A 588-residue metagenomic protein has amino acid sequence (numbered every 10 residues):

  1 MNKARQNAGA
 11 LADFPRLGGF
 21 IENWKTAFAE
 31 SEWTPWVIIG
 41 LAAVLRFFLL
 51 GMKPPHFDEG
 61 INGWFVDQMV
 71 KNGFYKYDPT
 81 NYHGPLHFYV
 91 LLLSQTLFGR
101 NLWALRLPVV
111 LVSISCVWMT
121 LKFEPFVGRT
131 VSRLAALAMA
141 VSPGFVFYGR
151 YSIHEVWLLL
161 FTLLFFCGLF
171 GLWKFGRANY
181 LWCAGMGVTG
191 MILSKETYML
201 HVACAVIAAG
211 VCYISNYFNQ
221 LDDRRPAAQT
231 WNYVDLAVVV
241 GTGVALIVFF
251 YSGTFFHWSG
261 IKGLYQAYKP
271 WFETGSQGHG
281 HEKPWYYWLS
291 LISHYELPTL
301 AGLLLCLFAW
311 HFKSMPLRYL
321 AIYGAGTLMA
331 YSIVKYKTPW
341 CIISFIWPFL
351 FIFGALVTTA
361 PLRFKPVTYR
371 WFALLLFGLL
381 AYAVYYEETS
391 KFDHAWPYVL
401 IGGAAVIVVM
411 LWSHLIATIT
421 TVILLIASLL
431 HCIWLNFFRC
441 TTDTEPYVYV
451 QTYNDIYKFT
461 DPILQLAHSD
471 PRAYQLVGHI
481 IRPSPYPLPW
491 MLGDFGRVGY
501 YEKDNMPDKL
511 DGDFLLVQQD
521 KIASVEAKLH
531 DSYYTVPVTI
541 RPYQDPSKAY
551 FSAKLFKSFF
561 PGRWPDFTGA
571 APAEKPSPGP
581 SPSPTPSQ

Functional and structural regions predicted by a protein language model:
N2-N7, L11-Y369, Y382, Y386-D393 (+1 more regions): Membrane-integral, polyisoprenol-dependent glycosyltransferases of the GT-C/oligosaccharyltransferase superfamily
F145, T327-L328, S484, D504-M506 (+1 more regions): Solvent-exposed loop/turn segments at secondary-structure junctions within structured extracellular/periplasmic domains
V240-G241, A467-A473, N505-D511: Flexible, charged surface loops at secondary-structure boundaries
W271-G275, E388-W396, H414-G496, D545-P576: Membrane-proximal, lumen/periplasm-facing interface regions of secretory-pathway glyco- and lipid-modifying enzymes
V357-T389, W396-L435: Signature aromatic-anchored transmembrane alpha helix within multi-pass, membrane-resident enzymes that catalyze glycan
Q465, L510-Q588: Aromatic/acidic, Gly/Pro-rich catalytic loop(s) in extracytoplasmic/lumenal soluble domains of multi-pass membrane
G478-I481, Y500, L515-V517: Short, hydrophobic beta-strand segments that form beta-sheet elements in well-ordered domains
L492-K509: A short, well-structured beta->alpha microelement
